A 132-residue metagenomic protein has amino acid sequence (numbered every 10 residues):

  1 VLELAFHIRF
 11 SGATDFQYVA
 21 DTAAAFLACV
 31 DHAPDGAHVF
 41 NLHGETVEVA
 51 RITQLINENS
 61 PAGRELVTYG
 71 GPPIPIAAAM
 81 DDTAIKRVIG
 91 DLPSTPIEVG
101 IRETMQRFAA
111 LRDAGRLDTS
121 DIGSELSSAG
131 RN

Functional and structural regions predicted by a protein language model:
V1: Activation segment of eukaryotic-like protein kinases
H7-N132: C-terminal substrate-binding subdomain of Rossmann-fold SDR/epimerase-dehydratase oxidoreductases
